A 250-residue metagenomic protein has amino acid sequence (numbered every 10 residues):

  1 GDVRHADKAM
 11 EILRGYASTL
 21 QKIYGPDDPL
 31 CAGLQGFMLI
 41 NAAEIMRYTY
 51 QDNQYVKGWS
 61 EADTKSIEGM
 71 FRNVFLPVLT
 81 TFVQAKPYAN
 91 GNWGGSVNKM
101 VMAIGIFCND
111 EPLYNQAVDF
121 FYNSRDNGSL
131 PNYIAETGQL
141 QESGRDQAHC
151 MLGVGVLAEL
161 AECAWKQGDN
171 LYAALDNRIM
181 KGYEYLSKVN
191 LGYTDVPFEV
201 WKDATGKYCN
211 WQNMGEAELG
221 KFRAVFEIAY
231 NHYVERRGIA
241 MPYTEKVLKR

Functional and structural regions predicted by a protein language model:
G1-G168: Aromatic-lined, polymer-binding surfaces characteristic of secreted/periplasmic polysaccharide-degrading enzymes
L171-R250: CBM-like carbohydrate-recognition segments
